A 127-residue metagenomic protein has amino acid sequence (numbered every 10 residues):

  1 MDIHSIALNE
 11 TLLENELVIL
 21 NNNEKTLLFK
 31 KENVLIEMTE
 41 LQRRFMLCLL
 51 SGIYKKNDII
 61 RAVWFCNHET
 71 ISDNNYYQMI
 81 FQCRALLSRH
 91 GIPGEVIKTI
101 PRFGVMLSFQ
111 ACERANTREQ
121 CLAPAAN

Functional and structural regions predicted by a protein language model:
D2-N21, F29-M38, M79-L122: DNA-binding patch around the recognition helix
T26: Conserved catalytic-core motifs characterized by acidic clusters
V34-W64: Short amphipathic alpha-helical recognition elements used for nucleic-acid or partner binding across transcription
S51, H68, R89-I92: Alpha-helical structural elements of signaling/regulatory helical domains
K56, T70-I71, G94: Secondary-structure transition/capping residues
F65-N75: Short, positively charged loop/turn segments that connect secondary-structure elements
